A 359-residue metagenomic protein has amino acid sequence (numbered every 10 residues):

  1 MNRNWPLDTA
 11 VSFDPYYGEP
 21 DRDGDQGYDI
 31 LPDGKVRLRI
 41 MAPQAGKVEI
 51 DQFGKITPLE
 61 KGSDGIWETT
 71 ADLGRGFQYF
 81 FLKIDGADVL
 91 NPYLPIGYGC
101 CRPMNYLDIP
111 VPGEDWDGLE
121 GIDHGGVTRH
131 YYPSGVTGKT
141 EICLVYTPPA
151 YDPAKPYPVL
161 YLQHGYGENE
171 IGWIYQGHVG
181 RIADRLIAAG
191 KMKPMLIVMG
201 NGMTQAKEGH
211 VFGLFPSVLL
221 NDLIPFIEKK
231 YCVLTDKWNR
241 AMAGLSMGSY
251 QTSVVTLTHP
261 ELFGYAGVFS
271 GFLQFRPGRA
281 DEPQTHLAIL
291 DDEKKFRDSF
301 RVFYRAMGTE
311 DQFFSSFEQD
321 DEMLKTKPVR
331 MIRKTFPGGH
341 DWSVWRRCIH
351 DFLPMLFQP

Functional and structural regions predicted by a protein language model:
M1-T57, K61-P359: Non-catalytic cap/lid and distal C-terminal segments of serine-dependent acyl enzymes
